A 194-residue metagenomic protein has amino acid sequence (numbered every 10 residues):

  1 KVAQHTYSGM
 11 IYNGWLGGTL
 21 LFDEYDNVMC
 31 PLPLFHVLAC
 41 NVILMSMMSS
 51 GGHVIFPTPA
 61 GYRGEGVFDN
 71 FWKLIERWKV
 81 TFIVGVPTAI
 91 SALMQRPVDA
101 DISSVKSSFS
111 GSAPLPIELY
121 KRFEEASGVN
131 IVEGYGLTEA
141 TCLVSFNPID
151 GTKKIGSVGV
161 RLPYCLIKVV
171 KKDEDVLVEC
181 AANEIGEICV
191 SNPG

Functional and structural regions predicted by a protein language model:
K1-Y12: Conserved AMP-binding A3 loop
Q4, G18, V42-I43, M94-V98 (+2 more regions): Short amphipathic alpha-helical segments
Y7-S8, L32, W78, C165: Structural detector for helix-capping/boundary residues
I11-N13, N41, V67-W72, A92-P97 (+5 more regions): Catalytic cores of nucleotide-enabled group-transfer and carboxylate-activating enzymes in metabolic and assembly-line
I11-N27, F35-T81, R96: Conserved AMP-binding/adenylation subdomain of ANL enzymes
N27-C30, I188-C189: Short, well-ordered beta-strand segments
L32, T58-G61, E76-R122, N130-A140: Adenylate-forming
P57, S107-G111, L115-G134, T138-G194: Conserved AMP-binding/adenylate-forming
